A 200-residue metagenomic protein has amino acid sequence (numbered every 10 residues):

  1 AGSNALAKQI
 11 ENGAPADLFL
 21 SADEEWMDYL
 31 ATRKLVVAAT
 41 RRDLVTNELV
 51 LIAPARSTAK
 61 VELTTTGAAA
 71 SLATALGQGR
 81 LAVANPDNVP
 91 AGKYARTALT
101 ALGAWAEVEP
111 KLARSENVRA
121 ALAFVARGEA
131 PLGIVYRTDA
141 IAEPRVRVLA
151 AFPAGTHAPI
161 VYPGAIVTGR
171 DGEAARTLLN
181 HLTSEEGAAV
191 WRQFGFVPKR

Functional and structural regions predicted by a protein language model:
S3-N12, S21-E24, D28-R200: Exported/periplasmic ABC-transporter solute-binding proteins
